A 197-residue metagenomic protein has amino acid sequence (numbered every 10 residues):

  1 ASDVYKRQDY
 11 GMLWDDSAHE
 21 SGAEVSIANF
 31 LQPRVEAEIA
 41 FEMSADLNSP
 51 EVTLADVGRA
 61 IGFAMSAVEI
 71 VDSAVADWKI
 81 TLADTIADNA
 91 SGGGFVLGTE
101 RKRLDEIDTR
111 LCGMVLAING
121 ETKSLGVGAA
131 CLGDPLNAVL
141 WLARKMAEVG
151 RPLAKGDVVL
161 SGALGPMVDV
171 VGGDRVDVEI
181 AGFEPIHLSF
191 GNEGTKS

Functional and structural regions predicted by a protein language model:
A1-Y5: Short, small-residue-biased leader/transition segments that mark boundaries at the very start of proteins
Q8-E69: Hydrophobic alpha-helical segments and helix pairs
Y10, A67-I86: Acidic/glycine-rich phosphate/pyrophosphate-binding loops and surrounding catalytic core that coordinate Mg2+
H19, A23, D46-N48, G62 (+5 more regions): Generic secondary-structure signature for well-ordered alpha-helical cores
R34-A37, P50-V57, I86, A90 (+2 more regions): Short capping loops/turns at secondary-structure boundaries
S49-V52, D84-T85, E100-D105: Short helix-to-loop capping/linker segments positioned immediately adjacent to catalytic or ligand/cofactor-binding
I80, A90, F95-S197: Catalytic-pocket segment enriched in acidic/His residues
